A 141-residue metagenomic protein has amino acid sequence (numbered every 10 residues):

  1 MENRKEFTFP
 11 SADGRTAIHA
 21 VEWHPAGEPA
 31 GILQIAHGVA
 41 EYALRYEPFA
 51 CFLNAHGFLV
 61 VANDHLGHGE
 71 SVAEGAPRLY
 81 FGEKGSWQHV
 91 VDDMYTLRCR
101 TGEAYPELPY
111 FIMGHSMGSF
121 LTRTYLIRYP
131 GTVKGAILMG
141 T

Functional and structural regions predicted by a protein language model:
M1-G27: N-terminal cap/lid segment of alpha/beta-hydrolase-fold proteins
A30-Q34, P109: Alpha/beta-hydrolase fold active-site loops
I35-E41: Active-site glycine-rich loops that stabilize anionic/oxyanionic intermediates across multiple enzyme folds
A50-A76: Conserved alpha/beta-hydrolase
G82-G102: Alpha/beta-hydrolase active-site loop
Y105-S116: Alpha/beta-hydrolase fold nucleophile elbow
S119-P130: Short glycine-enriched nucleophile-adjacent loop and the immediately C-terminal alpha-helix near the catalytic center
I137-T141: Active-site nucleophile loop of the alpha/beta-hydrolase fold
